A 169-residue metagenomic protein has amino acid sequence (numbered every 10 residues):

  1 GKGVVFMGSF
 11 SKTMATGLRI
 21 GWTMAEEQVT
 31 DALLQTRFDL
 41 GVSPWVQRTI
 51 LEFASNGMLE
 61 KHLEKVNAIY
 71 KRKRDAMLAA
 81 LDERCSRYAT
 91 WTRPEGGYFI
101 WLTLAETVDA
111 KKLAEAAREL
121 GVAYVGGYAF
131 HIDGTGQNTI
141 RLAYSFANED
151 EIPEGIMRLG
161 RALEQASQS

Functional and structural regions predicted by a protein language model:
G3-A68: Conserved core segment of the aminotransferase class I/II
G8-S9, W22-M24, T92-R93, F99-T103 (+2 more regions): Short beta-strand segments
E26-E27, S55, T103-A105, S145-A147 (+1 more regions): Residue-level recognition of strand-loop junctions within catalytic nucleotide-signaling folds
A68-L78, T90-T103, L113-A116: Conserved glycine-rich beta-strand-loop-beta hairpin in the small C-terminal domain of fold type I
V108-L113, D150-E154: Short, conserved charged micro-motifs
E119, T135-S169: PLP-dependent enzyme catalytic core of the Aspartate aminotransferase-like
A129-G134: AMP-binding (ANL) adenylation modules
